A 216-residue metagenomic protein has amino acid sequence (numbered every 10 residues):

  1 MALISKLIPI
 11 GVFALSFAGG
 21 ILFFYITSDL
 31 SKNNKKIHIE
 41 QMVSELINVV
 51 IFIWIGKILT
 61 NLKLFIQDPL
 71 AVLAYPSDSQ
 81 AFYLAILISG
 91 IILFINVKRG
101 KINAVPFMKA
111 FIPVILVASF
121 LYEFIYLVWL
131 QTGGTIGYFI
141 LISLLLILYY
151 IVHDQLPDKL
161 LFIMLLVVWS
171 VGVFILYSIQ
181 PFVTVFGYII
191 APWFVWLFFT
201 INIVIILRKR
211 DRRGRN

Functional and structural regions predicted by a protein language model:
M1-N216: Hydrophobic, membrane-interfacing alpha helices
